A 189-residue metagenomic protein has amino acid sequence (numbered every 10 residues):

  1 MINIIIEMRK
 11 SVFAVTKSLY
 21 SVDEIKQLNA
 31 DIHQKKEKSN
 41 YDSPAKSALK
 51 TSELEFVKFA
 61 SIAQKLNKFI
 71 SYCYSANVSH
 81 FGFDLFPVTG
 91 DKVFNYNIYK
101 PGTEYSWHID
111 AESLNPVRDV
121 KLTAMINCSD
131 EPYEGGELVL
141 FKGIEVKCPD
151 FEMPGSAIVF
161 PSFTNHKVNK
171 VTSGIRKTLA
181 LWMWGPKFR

Functional and structural regions predicted by a protein language model:
M1-V88: Non-heme Fe(II)/2-oxoglutarate
S75-R189: Catalytic core of non-heme Fe(II) oxygenases with the double-stranded beta-helix
